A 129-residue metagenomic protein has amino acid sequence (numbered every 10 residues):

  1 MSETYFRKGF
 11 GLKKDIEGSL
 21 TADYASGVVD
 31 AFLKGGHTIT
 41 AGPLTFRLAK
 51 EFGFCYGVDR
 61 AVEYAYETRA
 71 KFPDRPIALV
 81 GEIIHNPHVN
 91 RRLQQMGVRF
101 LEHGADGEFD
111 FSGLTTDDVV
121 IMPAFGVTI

Functional and structural regions predicted by a protein language model:
M1-I129: The feature marks the mature, well-folded catalytic cores of soluble enzymes
